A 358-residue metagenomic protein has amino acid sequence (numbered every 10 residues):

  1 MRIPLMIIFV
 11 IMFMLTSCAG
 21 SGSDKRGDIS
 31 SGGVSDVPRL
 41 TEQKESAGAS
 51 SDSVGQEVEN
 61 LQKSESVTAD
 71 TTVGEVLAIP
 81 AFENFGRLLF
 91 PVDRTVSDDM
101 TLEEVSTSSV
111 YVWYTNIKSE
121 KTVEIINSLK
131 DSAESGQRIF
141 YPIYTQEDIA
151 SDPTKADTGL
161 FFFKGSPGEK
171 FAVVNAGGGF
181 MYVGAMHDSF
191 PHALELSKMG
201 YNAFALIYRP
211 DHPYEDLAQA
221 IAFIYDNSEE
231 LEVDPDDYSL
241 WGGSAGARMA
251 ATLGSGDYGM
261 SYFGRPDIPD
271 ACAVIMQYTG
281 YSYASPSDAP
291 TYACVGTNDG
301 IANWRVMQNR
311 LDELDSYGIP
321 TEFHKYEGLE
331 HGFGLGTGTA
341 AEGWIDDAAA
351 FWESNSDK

Functional and structural regions predicted by a protein language model:
C18-D157: N-terminal targeting or regulatory segments adjacent to alpha/beta-hydrolase or S9 domains
G55-L61, E65-G74, P80, G86 (+1 more regions): C-terminal catalytic histidine-bearing segment of alpha/beta-hydrolase fold enzymes
D152-K164, K170: A short loop-to-beta-strand scaffold at the N-terminal edge of the catalytic core in hydrolase folds
E169-G178: Short beta-strand element of the alpha/beta-hydrolase
Y182-F190, Y208-R209, W304-M307: The serine-hydrolase catalytic nucleophile loop
M186-A203: Short amphipathic alpha-helix adjacent to the substrate-entry channel of hydrolases
Q219-D288: Primarily recognizes the serine-hydrolase "nucleophile elbow" in alpha/beta-hydrolase and SGNH/GDSL folds
R265-K325: The feature captures the conserved acid-bearing segment of alpha/beta-hydrolase catalytic domains
